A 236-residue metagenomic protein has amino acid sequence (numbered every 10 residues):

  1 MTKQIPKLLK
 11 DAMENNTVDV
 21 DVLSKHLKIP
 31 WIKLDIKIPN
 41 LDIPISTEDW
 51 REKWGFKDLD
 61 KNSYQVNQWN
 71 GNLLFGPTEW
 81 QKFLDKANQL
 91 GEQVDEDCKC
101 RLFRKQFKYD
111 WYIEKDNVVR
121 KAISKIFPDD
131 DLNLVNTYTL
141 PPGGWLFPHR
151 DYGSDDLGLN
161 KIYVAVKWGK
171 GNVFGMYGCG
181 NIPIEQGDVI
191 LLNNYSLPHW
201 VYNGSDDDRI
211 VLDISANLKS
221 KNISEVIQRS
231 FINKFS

Functional and structural regions predicted by a protein language model:
M1-I126: Non-heme Fe(II)/2-oxoglutarate
N136-D156: Conserved short histidine dyad/triad with adjacent acidic residue
T139, D155-G171: Short, conserved beta-strand element in jelly-roll/cupin
N160-V166, V189-L192, D206-I223: A short hydrophobic beta-strand segment most commonly corresponding to one strand of the jelly-roll/cupin
A165-Q186: A short beta-strand-loop-beta hairpin characteristic of the jelly-roll/cupin
I182-P198: Conserved metal-binding segment of the jelly-roll/cupin
W200-S205: Asparagine-centered strand-capping/turn motif at beta-strand->loop junctions
S230-S236: C-terminal interaction module
